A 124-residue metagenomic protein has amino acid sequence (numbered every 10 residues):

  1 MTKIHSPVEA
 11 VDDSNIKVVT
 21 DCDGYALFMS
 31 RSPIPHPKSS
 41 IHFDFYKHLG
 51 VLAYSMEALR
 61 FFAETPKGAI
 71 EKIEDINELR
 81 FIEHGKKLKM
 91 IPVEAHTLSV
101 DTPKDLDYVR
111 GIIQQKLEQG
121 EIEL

Functional and structural regions predicted by a protein language model:
M1-T65: Conserved core of the sugar-phosphate nucleotidyltransferase
I41-L124: Conserved alpha/beta core of the MobA/IspD/sugar-nucleotide pyrophosphorylase nucleotidyltransferase superfamily
